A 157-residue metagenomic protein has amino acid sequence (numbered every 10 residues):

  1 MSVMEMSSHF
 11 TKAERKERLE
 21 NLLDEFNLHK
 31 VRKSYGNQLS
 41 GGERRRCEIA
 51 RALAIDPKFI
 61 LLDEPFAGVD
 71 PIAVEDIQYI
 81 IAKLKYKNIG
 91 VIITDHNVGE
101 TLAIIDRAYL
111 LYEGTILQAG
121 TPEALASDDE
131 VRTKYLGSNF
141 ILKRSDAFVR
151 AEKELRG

Functional and structural regions predicted by a protein language model:
M4, K12-V31, A82: Conserved ABC ATPase "signature" region
Y35-L39, E43: Conserved ABC ATPase signature
I49: Hydrophobic anchor residue at the start of the ABC signature
D56: Conserved catalytic motifs of ABC-family nucleotide-binding domains
I60-E64: Catalytic Walker B motif of ABC-type/P-loop ATPase nucleotide-binding domains
E75-K87: Helical segment within the ABC ATPase nucleotide-binding domain
